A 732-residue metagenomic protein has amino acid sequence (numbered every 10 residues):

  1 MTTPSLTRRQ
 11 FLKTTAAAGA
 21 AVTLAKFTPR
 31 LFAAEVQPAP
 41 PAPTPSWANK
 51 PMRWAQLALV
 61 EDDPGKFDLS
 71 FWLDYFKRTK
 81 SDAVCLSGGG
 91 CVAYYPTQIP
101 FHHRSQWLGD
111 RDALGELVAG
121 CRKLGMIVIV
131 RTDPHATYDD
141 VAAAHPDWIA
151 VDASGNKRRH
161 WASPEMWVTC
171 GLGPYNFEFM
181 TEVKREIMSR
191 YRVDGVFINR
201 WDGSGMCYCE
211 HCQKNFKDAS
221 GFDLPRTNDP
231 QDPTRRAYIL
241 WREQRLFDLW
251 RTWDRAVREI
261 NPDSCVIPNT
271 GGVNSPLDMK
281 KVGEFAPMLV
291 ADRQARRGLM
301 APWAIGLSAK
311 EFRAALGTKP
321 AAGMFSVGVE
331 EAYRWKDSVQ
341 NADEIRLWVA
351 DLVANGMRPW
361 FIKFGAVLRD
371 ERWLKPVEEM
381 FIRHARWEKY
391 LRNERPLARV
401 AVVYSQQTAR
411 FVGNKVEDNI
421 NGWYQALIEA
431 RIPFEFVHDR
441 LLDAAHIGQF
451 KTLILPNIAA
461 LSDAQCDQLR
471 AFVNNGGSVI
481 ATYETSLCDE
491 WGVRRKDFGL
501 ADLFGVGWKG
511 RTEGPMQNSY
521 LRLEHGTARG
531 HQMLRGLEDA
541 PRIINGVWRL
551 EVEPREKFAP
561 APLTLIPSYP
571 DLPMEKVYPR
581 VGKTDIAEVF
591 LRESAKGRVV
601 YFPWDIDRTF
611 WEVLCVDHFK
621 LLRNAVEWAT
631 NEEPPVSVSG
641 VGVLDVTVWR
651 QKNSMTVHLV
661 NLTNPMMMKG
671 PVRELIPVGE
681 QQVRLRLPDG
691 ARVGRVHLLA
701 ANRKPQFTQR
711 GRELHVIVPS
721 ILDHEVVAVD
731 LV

Functional and structural regions predicted by a protein language model:
M1-T7: N-terminal secretory signal peptides
Q10-A33: N-terminal export signals
K26-P51: C-terminal segment of N-terminal export signals and the immediately downstream linker at the start of the mature
W54, A83-L86, E116-H160, C265: Glycine-rich, aromatic-flanked loop segments that form ligand/cofactor-binding clefts across common enzyme folds
T79-R111, T137-W148, C212, D278 (+1 more regions): Aromatic-lined carbohydrate-binding/catalytic grooves of carbohydrate-active enzymes
V128, R235-P276, V282-V732: Carbohydrate-binding surfaces of carbohydrate-active enzymes
P134-Y191, R226-I239: Active-site-adjacent "subsite" loops/lids of carbohydrate-active enzymes
Y175-P276, K281-V282: Active-site neighborhood of glycoside hydrolase catalytic domains
